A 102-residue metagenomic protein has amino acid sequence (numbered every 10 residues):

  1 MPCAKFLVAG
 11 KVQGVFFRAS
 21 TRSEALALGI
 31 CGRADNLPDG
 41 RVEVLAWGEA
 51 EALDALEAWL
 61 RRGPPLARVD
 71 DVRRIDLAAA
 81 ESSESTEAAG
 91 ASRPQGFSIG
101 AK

Functional and structural regions predicted by a protein language model:
M1-K102: Intrinsically disordered, low-complexity, mixed-charge
